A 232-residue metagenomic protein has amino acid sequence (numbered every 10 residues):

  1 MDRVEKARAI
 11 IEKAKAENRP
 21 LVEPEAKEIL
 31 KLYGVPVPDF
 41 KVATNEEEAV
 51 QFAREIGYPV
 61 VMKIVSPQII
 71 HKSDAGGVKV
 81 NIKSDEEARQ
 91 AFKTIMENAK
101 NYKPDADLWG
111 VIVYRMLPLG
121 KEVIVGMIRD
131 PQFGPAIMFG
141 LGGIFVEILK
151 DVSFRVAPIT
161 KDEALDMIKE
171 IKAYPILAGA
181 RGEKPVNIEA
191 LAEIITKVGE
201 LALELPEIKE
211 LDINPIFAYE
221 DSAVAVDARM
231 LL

Functional and structural regions predicted by a protein language model:
M1-L232: ATP-dependent carboxylate/acyl-activation modules
